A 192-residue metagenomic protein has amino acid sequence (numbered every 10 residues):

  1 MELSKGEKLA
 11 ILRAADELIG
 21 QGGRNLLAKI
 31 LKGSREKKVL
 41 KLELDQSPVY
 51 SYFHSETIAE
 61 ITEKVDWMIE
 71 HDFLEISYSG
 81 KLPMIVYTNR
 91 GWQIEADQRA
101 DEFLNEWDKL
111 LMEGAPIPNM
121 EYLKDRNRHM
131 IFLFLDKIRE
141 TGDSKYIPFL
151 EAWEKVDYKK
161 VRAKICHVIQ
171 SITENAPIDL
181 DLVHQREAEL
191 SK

Functional and structural regions predicted by a protein language model:
M1-K192: Accessory DNA-binding and partner-docking regions appended to nucleic-acid-acting proteins, especially the terminal
